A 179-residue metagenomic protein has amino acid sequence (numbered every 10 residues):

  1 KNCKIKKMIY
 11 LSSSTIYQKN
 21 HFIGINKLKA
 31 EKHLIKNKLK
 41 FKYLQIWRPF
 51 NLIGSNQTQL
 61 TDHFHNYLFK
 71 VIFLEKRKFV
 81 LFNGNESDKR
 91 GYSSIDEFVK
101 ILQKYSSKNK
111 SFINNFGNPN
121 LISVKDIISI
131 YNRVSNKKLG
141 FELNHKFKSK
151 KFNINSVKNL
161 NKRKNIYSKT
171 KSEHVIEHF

Functional and structural regions predicted by a protein language model:
K1-I25, K40, L44-Q45: Conserved Rossmann-fold NAD(P)-dependent oxidoreductase catalytic core, especially the SDR/UDP-sugar
S12, R48, G117: Short beta-strand/turn micro-motifs composed of small residues that flank or help shape donor/cofactor-binding pockets
T15, N51, L121: PG/GG-rich flexible active-site loop of Rossmann-like NAD(P)H-dependent oxidoreductases, especially the SDR superfamily
Y17-K19, S55, S123: Short catalytic/ligand-binding loop motif for oxyanion handling, primarily in non-cytosolic enzymes, centered on
F22-A30, R133: Short, electropositive alpha-helical surface patch
F22-I23, Q57-D62, D126-S129, N153-N155: Short aromatic-enriched loop/helix-cap "lid" or pocket-rim segments at secondary-structure transitions that line
L28, K32-G91, I95-Q103: NAD(P)-dependent short-chain dehydrogenase/reductase
K76-F179: C-terminal substrate-binding subdomain of Rossmann-fold SDR/epimerase-dehydratase oxidoreductases
